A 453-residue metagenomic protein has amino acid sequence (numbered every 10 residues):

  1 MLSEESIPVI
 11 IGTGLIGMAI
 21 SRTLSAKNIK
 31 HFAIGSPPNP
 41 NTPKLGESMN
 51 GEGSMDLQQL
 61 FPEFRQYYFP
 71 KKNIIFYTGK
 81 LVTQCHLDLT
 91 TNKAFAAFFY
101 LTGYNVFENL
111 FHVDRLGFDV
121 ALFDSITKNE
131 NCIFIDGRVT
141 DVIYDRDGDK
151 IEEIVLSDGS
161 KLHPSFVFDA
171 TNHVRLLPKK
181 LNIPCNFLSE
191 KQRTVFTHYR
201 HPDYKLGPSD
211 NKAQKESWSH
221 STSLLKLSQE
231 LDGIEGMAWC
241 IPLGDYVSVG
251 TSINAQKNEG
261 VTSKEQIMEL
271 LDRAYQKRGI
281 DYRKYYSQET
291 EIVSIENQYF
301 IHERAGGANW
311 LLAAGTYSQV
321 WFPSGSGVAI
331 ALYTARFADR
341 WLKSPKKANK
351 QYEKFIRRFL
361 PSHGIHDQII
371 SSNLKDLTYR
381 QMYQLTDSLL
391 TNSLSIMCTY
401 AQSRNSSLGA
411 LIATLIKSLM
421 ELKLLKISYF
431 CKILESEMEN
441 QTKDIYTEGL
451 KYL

Functional and structural regions predicted by a protein language model:
L2-I16: Beta1/beta-strand and adjacent pyrophosphate-binding region of the FAD-binding site in flavoprotein oxidoreductases
I11-T13, T23-E47: Glycine-rich FAD pyrophosphate-binding loop
I16, N39, V174: Conserved Rossmann-like nucleotide-cofactor binding loop
P37-T90: N-terminal FAD cofactor-binding segment of flavoenzymes
A96-D124, L176, N258-K264: Short beta-strand to alpha-helix junction loop
S125-Y275: Predominantly flavin-linked oxidoreductase catalytic cores and closely associated redox partners
K161, G236, A255-W341, K346-K347: FAD/FMN-dependent oxidoreductases across multiple families
R340-L453: C-terminal helical "tail/cap" subdomain of flavin- and related membrane-associated enzymes
